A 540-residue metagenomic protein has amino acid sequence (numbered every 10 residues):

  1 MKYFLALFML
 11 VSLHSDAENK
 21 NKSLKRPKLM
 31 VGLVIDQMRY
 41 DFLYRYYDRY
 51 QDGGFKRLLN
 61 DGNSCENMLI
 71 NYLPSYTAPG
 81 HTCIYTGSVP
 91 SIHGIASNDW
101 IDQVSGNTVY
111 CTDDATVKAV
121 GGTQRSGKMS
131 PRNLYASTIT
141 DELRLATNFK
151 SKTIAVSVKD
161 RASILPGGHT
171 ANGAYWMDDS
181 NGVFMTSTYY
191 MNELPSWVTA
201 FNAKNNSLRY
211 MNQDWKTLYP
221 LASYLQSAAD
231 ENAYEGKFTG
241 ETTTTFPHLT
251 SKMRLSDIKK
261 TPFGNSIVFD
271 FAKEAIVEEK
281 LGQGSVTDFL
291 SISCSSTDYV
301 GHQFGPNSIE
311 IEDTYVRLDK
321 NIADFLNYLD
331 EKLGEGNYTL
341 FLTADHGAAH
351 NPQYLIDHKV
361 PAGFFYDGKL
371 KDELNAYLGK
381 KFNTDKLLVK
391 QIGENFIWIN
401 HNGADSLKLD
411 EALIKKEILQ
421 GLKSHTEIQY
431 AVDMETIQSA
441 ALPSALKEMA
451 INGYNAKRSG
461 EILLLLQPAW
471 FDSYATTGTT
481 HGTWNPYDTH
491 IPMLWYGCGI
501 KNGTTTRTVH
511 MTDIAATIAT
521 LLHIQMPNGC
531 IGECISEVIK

Functional and structural regions predicted by a protein language model:
M1-K25: Bacterial Sec-dependent N-terminal signal peptides
P27-R39, L58, I84, L143 (+8 more regions): Beta-strand elements within well-structured catalytic alpha/beta cores of enzymes that handle phosphate/sulfate esters
R39-R45, M68-N71, Q124-P131, S256-P262 (+4 more regions): Second-shell loop/turn segments in exported
L43-I92, K152-V156: Short, structured active-site-proximal loop/turn typified by the sulfatase FGly-forming signature C/S-X-P-X-R
Y50, E66-N67, Y76, N98-K128 (+8 more regions): Secreted, luminal/periplasmic, and some membrane-associated catalytic domains that remodel anionic oxygen-ester
V89, S97-V286, S295-H302, S424-T426 (+1 more regions): His/Asp/Glu-rich, glycine-adjacent segments that coordinate divalent cations and/or stabilize oxyanion chemistry on
K259-G284, T297-Y338, E417, G421 (+1 more regions): A long, amphipathic alpha-helix that forms part of the scaffold/cap immediately adjacent to metal-dependent active
K369-K408, T480-L522, I539: Substrate-binding rim/cap in mid-to-C-terminal beta-strand-loop elements of soluble/periplasmic
